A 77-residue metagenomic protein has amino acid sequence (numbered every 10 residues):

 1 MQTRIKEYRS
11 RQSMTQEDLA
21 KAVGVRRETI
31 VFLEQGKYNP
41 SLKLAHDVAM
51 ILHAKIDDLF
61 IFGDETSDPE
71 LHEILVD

Functional and structural regions predicted by a protein language model:
T3-A22, I74-V76: Short basic helix-loop element that most often maps to the first helix and adjoining turn of HTH DNA-binding modules
E7, F32, I61: DNA-binding alpha-helical recognition surfaces that contact promoter or target DNA
E17, E28, D57: Key DNA-contact positions within bacterial/archaeal DNA-binding proteins
G24, K43-D58: DNA major-groove recognition helix of helix-turn-helix/homeodomain DNA-binding modules
V25-Y38: Recognition helix of helix-turn-helix/homeodomain-like DNA-binding domains that insert into the DNA major groove
Q35, A54, D64: Short, conserved catalytic or interaction motifs in soluble domains
I61-D77: Short, charged recognition helix plus adjacent turn of helix-turn-helix-like nucleic-acid-binding domains
